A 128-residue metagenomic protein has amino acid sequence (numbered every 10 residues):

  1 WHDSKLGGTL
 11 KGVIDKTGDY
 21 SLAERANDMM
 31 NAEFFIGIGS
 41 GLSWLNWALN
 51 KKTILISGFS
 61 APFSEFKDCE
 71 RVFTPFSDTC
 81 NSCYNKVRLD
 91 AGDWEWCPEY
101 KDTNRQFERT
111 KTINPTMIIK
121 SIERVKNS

Functional and structural regions predicted by a protein language model:
W1-S64: Donor-binding and catalytic core of enzymes assembling or modifying cell-surface/extracellular glycoconjugates
W47-N127: Nucleotide-sugar donor-binding patch of glycosyltransferase catalytic domains
